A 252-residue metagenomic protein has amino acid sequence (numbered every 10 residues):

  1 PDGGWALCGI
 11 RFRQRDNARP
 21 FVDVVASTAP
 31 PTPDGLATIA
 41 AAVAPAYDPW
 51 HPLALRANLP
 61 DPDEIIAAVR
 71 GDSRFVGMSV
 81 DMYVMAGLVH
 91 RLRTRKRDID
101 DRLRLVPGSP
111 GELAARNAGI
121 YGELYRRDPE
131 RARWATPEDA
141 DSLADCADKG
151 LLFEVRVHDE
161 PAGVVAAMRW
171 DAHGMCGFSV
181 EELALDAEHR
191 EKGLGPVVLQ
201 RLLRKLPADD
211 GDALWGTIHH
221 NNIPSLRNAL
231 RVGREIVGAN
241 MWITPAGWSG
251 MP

Functional and structural regions predicted by a protein language model:
P1-W50, P60, V165-A187: Conserved donor-binding loop and adjoining core beta-sheet/short helix segment in diverse acyl/aminoacyl transferases
Q14, G247-P252: Actinobacteria-biased recognition of intrinsically disordered, low-complexity terminal regions
S27-E112: Acyl-donor-binding surface of acyltransferase catalytic domains
D34-A44, L185, E191-A208, L226-R231: Conserved acetyl-CoA-binding loop-helix of GNAT-fold acetyltransferases
A57-E64, W215-L226, L230, W242-G247: Conserved beta-strand-loop-alpha-helix junction that forms the acyl-donor binding cleft
G77-V89, E235-S249: Conserved catalytic-core motifs of GNAT/GCN5-like acyltransferases
T94-E138: Short amphipathic alpha-helix that is part of the acyltransferase structural core
P129-L183, A187: A conserved beta-strand-loop-helix scaffold within acyl/acetyltransferase catalytic domains
